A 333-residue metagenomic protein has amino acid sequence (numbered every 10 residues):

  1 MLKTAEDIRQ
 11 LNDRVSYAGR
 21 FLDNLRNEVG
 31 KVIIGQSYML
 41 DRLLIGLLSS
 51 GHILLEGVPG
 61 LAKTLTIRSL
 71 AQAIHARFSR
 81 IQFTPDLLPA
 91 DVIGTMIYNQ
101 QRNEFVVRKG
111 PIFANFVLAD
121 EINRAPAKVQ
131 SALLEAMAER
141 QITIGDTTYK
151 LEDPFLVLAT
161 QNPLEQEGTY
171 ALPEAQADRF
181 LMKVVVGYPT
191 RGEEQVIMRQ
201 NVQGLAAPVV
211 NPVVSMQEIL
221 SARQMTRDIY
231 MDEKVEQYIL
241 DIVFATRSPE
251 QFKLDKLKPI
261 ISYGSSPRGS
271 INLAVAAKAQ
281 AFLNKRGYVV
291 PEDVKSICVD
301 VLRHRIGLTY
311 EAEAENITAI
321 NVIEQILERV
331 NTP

Functional and structural regions predicted by a protein language model:
M1-N12, S16, S248-P333: C-terminal engagement/docking regions of AAA+ P-loop ATPases
L11-G19, V32, K183-K256, L283-G287 (+3 more regions): Conserved C-terminal "switch" segment of AAA+ ATPases
R14-L61, F244: Pre-Walker A (pre-P-loop) alpha-helix and adjacent loop at the N terminus of AAA/AAA+ ATPase modules, a conserved
R42-I45, Y98-L118: Conserved alpha-helical scaffold flanking the Walker A/P-loop in AAA+ ATPase domains
L47-T84: Walker A/P-loop
V58, V92, T160: P-loop (Walker A) phosphate-binding loop of NTP-binding proteins
V106-N115, I144-Q161, L172-M182: AAA+/SF3 P-loop NTPase mechanochemical coupling elements
P111-A138, E152, E167-Q176, Y188-V196: Conserved AAA+/SF3 P-loop NTPase catalytic/coupling segment centered on the Walker-B
